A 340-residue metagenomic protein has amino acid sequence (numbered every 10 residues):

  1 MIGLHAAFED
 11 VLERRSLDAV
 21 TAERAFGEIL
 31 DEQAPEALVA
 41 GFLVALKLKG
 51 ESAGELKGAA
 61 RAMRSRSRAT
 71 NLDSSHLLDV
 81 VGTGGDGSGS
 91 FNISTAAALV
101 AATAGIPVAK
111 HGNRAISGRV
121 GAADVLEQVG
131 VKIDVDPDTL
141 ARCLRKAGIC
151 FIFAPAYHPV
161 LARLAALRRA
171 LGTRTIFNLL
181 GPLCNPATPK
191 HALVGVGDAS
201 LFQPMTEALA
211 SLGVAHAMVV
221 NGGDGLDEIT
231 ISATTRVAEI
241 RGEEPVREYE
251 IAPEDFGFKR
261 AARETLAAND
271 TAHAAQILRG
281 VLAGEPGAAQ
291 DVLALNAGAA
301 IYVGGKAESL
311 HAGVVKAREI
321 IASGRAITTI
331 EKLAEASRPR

Functional and structural regions predicted by a protein language model:
M1-G3, V11-K57, R64-L72, V292: N-terminal glycine-rich anion-binding loops that anchor highly charged ligand groups
M1-R14, L77-T83, A109: N-terminal small/glycine-rich loop or linker at the start of catalytic domains across soluble metabolic enzymes
I2-D10, L17, S65-T70, S90 (+3 more regions): Glycine-rich anion-binding loops and their surrounding alpha/beta cores
L12, L43-K47, D79-G84, A300: Short glycine-rich or small-residue beta-strand-to-loop segments that form or flank ligand, phosphate, metal/Fe-S
G50-G112: Active-site cofactor/substrate anionic-group-binding motifs, chiefly glycine- and Lys/Arg-rich phosphate-binding loops
G82-G87, G112-G118, Y157, G223-D224 (+1 more regions): Acidic, glycine-rich active-site loops and adjacent beta-strand->loop/helix elements that engage anionic groups
D86-L99, H111, S117-V120, L161 (+2 more regions): Short glycine/serine/threonine-rich phosphate/pyrophosphate-binding segments that cradle anionic phosphate groups
A115-V131: Active-site-proximal loop->helix
